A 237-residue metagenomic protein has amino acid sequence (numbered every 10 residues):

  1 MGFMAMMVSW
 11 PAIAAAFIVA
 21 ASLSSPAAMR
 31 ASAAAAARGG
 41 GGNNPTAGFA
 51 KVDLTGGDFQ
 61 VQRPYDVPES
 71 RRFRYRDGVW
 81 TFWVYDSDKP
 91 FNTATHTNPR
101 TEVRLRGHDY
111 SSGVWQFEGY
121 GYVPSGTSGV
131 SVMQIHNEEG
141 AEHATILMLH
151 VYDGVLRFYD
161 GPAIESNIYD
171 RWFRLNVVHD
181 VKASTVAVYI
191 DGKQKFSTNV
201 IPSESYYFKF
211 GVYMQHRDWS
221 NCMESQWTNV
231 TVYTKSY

Functional and structural regions predicted by a protein language model:
M1-V8: N-terminal secretory signal peptides that target proteins for export/translocation
V8-A33: Cleavable N-terminal signal peptides of Sec/SRP-targeted secreted and luminal proteins
R30, A37-L54, F91, D109-G121 (+3 more regions): Ligand-recognition surfaces built from glycine- and aromatic
P64-V67, R72-G154: Secretory/extracellular carbohydrate-interaction modules and structurally similar beta-sandwich "look-alikes"
D86, V123, H179-V181, M214: Short beta-strand segments enriched in hydrophobic/aromatic residues within well-folded beta-rich domains
Y152-N176: Short, aromatic/His-centered strand-loop micro-motif at the edge of beta-sheets
R171-D180, V186-V188: Short tryptophan-centered beta-strand motifs in secreted/extracellular beta-sheet-rich domains of glycan-recognition
Y189-K193: Short strand-turn-strand beta-turns centered on an Asx-Gly dipeptide
